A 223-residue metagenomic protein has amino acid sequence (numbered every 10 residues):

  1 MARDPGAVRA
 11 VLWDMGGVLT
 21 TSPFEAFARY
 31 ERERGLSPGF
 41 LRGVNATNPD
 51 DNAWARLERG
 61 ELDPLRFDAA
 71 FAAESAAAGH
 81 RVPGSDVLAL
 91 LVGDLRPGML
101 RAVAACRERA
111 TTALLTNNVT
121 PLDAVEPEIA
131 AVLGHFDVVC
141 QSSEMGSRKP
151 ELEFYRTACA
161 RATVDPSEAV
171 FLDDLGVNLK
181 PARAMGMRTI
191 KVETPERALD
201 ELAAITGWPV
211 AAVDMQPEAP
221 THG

Functional and structural regions predicted by a protein language model:
M1-R9, W13, V119-T120, A124-G223: Asp-based, Mg2+/Mn2+-dependent phosphohydrolase catalytic module
R3-L100, V119: N-terminal helical cap/lid subdomain that shapes the substrate entry/recognition surface in HAD-like hydrolases
D14-G17, G60, C106, L114 (+2 more regions): Generic structural signal for small/hydrophobic residues in well-ordered secondary structure, especially within
Y30-E31, F71, C106, A158 (+1 more regions): Broad structural signal for hydrophobic residues in well-ordered alpha-helices, predominantly aliphatic
E74, A102-A105, R161: A generic secondary-structure signal
G98-R109, H135: Catalytic-core regions built around general acid/base machinery
T111-T112, R188: Residue-level detector of anion-binding/catalytic polar loops
